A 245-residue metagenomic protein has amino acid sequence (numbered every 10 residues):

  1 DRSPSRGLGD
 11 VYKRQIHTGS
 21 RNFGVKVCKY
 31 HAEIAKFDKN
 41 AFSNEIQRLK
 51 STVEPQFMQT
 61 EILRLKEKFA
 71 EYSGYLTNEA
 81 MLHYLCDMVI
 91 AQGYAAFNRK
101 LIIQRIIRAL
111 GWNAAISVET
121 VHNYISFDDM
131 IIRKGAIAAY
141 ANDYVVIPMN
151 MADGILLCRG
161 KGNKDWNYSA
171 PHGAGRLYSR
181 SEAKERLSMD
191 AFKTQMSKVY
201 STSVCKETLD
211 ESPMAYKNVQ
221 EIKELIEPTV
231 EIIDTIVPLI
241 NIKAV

Functional and structural regions predicted by a protein language model:
D1-L8, Y12: Single conserved hydrophobic/aromatic residue that forms the stacking wall/gate of nucleotide- or nucleobase-binding
S3, Q15-S20, S169-P171: Short glycine- and Lys/Arg-enriched binding-loop motifs that mark or flank ligand-binding interfaces
R6, E33, A152: Conserved alpha/beta core surface patches that mediate binding of polyanionic ligands
L8, S20, V25, A174-L177: Gly/Ser/Thr-rich helix-start
V11, Y30-A32, E185-L187: Short secondary-structure boundary/capping segments
R14-E119: A conserved active-site cap/scaffold subdomain adjacent to cofactor or substrate pockets
M81-V245: Extended C-terminal subregions enriched in glycine
